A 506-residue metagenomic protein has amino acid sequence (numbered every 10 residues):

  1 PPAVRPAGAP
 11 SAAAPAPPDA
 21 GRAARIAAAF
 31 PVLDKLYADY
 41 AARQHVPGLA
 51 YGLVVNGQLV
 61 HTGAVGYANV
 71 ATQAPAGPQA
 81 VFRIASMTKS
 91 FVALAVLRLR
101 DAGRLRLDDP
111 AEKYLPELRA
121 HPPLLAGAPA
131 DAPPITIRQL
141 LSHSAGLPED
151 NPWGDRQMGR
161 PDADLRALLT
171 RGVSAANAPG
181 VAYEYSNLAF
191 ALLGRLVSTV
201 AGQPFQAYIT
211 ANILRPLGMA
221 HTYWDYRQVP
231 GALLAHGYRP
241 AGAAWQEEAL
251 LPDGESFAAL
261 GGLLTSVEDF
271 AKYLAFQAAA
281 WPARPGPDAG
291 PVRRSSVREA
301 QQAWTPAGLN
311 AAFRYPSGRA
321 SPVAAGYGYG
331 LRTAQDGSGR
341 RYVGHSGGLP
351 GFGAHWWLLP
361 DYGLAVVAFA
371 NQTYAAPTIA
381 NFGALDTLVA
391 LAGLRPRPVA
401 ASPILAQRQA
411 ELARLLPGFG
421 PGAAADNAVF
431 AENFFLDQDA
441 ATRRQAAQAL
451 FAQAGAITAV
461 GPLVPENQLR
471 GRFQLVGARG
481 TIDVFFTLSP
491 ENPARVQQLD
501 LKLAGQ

Functional and structural regions predicted by a protein language model:
P1-R25, L394-S402, G505-Q506: Compositionally biased, proline/threonine/alanine/serine-rich low-complexity intrinsically disordered stretches
A23-F82, R104-R106, A120-L125, D162 (+2 more regions): Short, conserved catalytic-motif segment at the N-terminal edge
A42-G52, A71-L140, A176-L188, A258-G261 (+1 more regions): Short active-site loop at a secondary-structure junction that contains or immediately precedes the catalytic residue(s)
A64-V70, P122-V343, G348: Short, surface-exposed loop or secondary-structure junction motifs that flank catalytic or metal-binding residues
L309-A312, R340, A368-Q438, Q506: Short, gly/Ser/Thr-rich active-site loops of penicillin-recognizing serine hydrolases
G344, H355-L358, Y362-Q372, D483-F485 (+1 more regions): Short, well-ordered beta-strand elements
G420, A424-E466: Short solvent-exposed beta->alpha transition segments
P462-Q506: Exposed beta-sheet edge and beta->alpha loop/turn motif
